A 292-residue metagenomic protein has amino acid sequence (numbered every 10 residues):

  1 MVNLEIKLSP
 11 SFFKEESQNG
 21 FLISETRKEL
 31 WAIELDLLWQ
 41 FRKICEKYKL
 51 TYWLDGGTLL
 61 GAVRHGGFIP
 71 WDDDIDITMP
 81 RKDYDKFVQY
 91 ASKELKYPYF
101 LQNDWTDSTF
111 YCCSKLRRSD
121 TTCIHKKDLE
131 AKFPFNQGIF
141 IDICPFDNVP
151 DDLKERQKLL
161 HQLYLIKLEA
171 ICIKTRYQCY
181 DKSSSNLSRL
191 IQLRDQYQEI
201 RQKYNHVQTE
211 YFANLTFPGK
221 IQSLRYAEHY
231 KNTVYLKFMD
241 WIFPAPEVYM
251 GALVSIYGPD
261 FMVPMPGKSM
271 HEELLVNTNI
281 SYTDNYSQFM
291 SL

Functional and structural regions predicted by a protein language model:
V2-F21: N-terminal regions that are enriched for targeting/export leaders and immediately downstream pro/stem segments
I6-F12, W53-T58, F217-S223: Short, functional N-terminal and low-complexity linear motifs
K14, L22-Y48, A91-D151, I171-Y257 (+1 more regions): Conserved catalytic core of two-metal-ion nucleotidyltransferases
R42-I75, M79, Y84, E228: Active-site nucleotide-donor binding segment shared across nucleotidyl transfer reactions
F68-I69, D83, K167, V276-S281: Short amphipathic alpha-helical patches
D152-L159: A short secondary-structure junction signal
L159-H161, L165-K174: N-terminal leader/propeptide and maturation segments of large enzyme subunits in energy/redox metabolism and hydrolases
